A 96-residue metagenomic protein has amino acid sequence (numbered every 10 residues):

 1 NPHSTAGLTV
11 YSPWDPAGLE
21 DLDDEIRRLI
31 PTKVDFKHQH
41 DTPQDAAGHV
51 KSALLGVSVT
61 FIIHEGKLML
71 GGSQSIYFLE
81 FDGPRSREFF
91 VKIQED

Functional and structural regions predicted by a protein language model:
N1-D96: Active-site histidine-anchored catalytic micro-motif
